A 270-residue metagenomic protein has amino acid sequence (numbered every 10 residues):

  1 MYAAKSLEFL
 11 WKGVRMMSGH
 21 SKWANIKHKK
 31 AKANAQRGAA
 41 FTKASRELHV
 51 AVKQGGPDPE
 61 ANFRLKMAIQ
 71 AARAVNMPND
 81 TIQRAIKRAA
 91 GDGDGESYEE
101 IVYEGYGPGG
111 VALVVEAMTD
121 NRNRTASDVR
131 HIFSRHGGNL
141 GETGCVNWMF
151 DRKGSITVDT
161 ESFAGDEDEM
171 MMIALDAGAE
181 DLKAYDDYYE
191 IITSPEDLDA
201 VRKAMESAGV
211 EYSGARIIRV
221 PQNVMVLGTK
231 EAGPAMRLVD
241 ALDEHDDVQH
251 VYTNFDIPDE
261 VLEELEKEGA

Functional and structural regions predicted by a protein language model:
M1, M16-M17, M67, M77 (+6 more regions): Detector for methionine-enriched segments
M1-Y2, K22: N-terminal cationic amphipathic segment used for targeting or macromolecule association
Y2, F63, Y98, Y103-Y106 (+3 more regions): Sequence-level detector for tyrosine residue identity
Y2-M16: Short, Lys/Arg-enriched N-terminal segments with co-localized hydrophobic residues within the first ~10-30 amino acids
A4-L7, I82, V248: N-terminal processing/targeting junctions
K12-I132, H136-G141, C145-T157, E266: N-terminal cationic and glycine-rich segments that engage phosphates or anionic surfaces
T160-A270: Positively charged, low-complexity, intrinsically disordered RNA-binding extensions
